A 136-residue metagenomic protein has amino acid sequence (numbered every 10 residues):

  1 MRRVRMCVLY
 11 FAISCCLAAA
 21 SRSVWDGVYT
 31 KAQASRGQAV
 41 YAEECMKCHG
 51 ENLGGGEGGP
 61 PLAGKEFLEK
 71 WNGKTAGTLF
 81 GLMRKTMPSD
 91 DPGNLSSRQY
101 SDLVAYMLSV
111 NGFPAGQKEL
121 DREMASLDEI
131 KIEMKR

Functional and structural regions predicted by a protein language model:
M1-V4: N-terminal secretory signal peptides that target proteins for export/translocation
M6-A18: Bacterial N-terminal signal peptides
A20-V40, G56: Electrostatic cytochrome c docking/interface patches
V28-K31, L53-P88: Gly/Gly-Pro-rich "capping" loops immediately C-terminal to redox-active cysteine motifs in periplasmic/lumenal
G37, Y41-E51, L103, M107: The canonical Cys-X-X-Cys-His
D90-R136: Flexible coil segments in periplasmic/lumen-exposed cytochrome c-class electron-transfer proteins
